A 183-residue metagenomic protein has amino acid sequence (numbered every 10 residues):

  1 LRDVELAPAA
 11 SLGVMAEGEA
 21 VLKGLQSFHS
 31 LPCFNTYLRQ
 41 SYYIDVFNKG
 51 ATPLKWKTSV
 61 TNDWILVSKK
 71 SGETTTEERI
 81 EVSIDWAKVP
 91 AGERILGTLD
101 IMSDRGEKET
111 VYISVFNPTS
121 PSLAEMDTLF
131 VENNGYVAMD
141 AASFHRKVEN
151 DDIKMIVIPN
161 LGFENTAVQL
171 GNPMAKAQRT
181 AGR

Functional and structural regions predicted by a protein language model:
R2-K49, V89, L123-M126: Beta-sheet-dominated interaction scaffolds and their linkers
L38-Q40, T166-R183: Short beta-strands within extracellular/lumenal beta-sheet-rich domains
I44, P90-R105, I113: A short beta-strand micro-motif common to beta-rich folds, especially ectodomain repeats
K49-E81: Surface-exposed binding patches on compact interaction domains or structured appendages
R79-I95: Extracellular/luminal low-complexity segments enriched in Ser/Thr/Pro
K108-S120: C-terminal edge beta-strand
T119-I153: Extracellular carbohydrate-recognition regions
N150-A167: Short, polar loop/linker segments at the starts of domains and inter-domain junctions
